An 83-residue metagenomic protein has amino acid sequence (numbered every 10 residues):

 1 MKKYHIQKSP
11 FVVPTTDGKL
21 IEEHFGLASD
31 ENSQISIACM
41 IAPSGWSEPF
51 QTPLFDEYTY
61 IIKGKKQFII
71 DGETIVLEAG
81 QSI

Functional and structural regions predicted by a protein language model:
M1-Q34: A short, N-terminal "cap"/entry segment at the start of jelly-roll beta-barrel domains of the cupin/DSBH fold
S9-V13, P49, L54-F55: Vicinal oxygen chelate
I21-E23, A38-P53: Conserved short histidine dyad/triad with adjacent acidic residue
D30-S33, A42-W46, K63-Q67: Short, charged/polar surface micro-motifs in flexible loops or helix N-caps
A38-M40, T59, I83: Conserved GNAT-family N-acetyltransferase fold
E48-F50, F68-I69, L77: Short beta-strand His + acidic residue motifs that chelate non-heme Fe in jelly-roll/DSBH and cupin folds
L54-K66, D71: Glycine- and acidic-residue-biased ligand/ion/polar-headgroup-sensing regions
G72-I83: Short acidic-glycine-tyrosine-enriched beta hairpin
